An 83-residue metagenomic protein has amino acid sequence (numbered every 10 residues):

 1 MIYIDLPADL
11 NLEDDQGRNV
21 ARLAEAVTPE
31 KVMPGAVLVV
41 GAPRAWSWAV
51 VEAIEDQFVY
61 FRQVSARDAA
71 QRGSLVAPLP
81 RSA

Functional and structural regions predicted by a protein language model:
M1-A21: Short, basic/aromatic beta-hairpin or loop at an interaction surface
V20-A24, R62: Short, acidic/hydrophobic/Gly-rich beta-strand patch recurrent on exposed beta strands that often constitutes part
A26-T28: Short, conserved secondary-structure segments in the cores of folded domains
E30-M33: Short, well-ordered loop/turn sites that connect or cap secondary structure elements
G35-A42: Short conserved beta-strand and strand-loop elements enriched in small hydrophobics with frequent Asp/Gly
A45-D56: Short beta-strand-centered aromatic/proline hotspots
E55-A83: Glycine- and charge-enriched low-complexity intrinsically disordered segments
